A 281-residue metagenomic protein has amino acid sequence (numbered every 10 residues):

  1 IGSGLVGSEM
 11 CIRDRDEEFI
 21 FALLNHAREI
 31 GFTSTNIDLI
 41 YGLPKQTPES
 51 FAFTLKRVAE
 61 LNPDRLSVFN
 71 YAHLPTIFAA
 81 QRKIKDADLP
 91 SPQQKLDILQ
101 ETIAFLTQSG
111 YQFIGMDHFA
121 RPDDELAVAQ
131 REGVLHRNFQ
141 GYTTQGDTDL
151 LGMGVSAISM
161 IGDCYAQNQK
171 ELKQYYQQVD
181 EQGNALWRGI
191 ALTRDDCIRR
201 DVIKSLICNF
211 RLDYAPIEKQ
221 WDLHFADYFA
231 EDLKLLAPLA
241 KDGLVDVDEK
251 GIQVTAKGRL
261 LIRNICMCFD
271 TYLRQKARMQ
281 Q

Functional and structural regions predicted by a protein language model:
I1-G7, C11-I12: Single conserved hydrophobic/aromatic residue that forms the stacking wall/gate of nucleotide- or nucleobase-binding
D16-D86, P90-P122, D147-D149: Conserved C-terminal portion of the radical SAM core fold that forms the substrate/S-adenosylmethionine-binding
R121, G133, A157-I158, R259: Short, glycine-/Ser/Thr-/acidic-enriched flexible segments
D124-D147: Glycine-rich, charged/polar anion/phosphate-binding loops that engage phosphate groups from diverse ligands
G141-G146, G152-A240: Hydrophobic, secondary-structure "cap" segments at the distal end of domains
A240-K250: A short, conserved structural fragment
G251-T255: Minor-groove-contacting beta-hairpin "wing" of winged helix-turn-helix DNA-binding domains
K257-Q281: Short, amphipathic alpha-helical interaction segments positioned at domain boundaries
